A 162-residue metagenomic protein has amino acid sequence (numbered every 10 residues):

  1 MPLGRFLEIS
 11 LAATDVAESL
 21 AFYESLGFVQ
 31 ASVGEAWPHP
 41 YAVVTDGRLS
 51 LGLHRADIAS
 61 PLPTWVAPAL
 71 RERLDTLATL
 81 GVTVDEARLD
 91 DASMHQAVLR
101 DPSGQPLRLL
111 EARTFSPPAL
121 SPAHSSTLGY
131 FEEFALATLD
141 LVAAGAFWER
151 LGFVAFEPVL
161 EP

Functional and structural regions predicted by a protein language model:
M1-A17, P61-P63, L110-A146, R150-E157: N-terminal beta-strand motif that seeds the catalytic metal site of vicinal oxygen chelate
M1-R48: Hydrophobic, helix-prone linear segments
L3, S25, D57, T79-G81 (+3 more regions): Alpha-helix termination/capping residues and helix-transition junctions
F6, H39-Y41, S60, M94-Q96 (+1 more regions): Conserved positions at the start
T14-A17, L62-P106, T138-G145, R150: Vicinal oxygen chelate
V29-L62, P106-R113, F153-P162: Conserved short beta-strand elements that form part of the metal-binding/catalytic scaffold of enzyme active sites
D46-L49, T83, P118-L120: Short amphipathic beta-strand starts and helix->beta connectors
